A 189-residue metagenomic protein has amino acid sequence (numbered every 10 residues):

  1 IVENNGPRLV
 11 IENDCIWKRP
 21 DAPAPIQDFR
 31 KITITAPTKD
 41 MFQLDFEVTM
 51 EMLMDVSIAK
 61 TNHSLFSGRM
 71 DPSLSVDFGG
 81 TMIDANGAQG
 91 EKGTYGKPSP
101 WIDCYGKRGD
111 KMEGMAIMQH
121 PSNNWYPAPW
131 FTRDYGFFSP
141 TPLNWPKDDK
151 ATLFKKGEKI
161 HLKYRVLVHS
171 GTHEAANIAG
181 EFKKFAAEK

Functional and structural regions predicted by a protein language model:
I1-D40: Extended, loop-rich substrate-binding clefts of extracytoplasmic carbohydrate-active enzymes
I1-L9, P37-D40, K107-M112, S122-Y126 (+1 more regions): A short, structured loop/turn motif at beta-sheet edges
I1-N4, I16-P23, I58-N62, F66 (+1 more regions): RNA-interacting cores
I11-N13, D28-R30, L44-F46, F66 (+2 more regions): Hydrophobic residues positioned within well-ordered beta-strands of beta-sheet architectures
C15-R19, I32-A36, M50-M54, M70-L74 (+1 more regions): Beta-strand elements of well-folded, non-transmembrane domains
P37-M82: Acidic (Asp/Glu-rich), glycine- and aromatic
L65-K111, I117: Glycine-rich (often Gly-Gly/Gly-Pro-rich) flexible segments and glycine-rich loop motifs, frequently accented by
A116-K189: Beta-strand-rich recognition/accessory modules
